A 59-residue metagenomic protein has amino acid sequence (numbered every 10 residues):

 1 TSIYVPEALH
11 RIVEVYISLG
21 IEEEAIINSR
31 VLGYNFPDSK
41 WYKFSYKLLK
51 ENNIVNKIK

Functional and structural regions predicted by a protein language model:
T1-K59: Acidic, polar-rich low-complexity tracts and alpha-helical solenoid repeat scaffolds
